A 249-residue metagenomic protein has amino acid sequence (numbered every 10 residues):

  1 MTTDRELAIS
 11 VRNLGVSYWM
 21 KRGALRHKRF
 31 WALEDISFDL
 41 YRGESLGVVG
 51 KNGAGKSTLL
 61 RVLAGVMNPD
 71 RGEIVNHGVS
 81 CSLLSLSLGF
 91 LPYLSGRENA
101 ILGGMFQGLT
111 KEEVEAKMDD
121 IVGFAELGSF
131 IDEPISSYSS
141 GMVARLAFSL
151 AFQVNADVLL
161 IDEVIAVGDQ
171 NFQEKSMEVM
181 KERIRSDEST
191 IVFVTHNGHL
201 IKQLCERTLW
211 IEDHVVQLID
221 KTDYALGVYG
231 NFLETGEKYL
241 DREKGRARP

Functional and structural regions predicted by a protein language model:
S10, S45, K51-F106: ABC ATPase nucleotide-binding domain signature region
I101, E113-F130, S149: Conserved ABC ATPase "signature" region
L150-I161, V167: A short, proline-enriched helix->beta-strand linker immediately N-terminal to the Walker B motif in ABC-type P-loop
Q173-S186: Helical segment within the ABC ATPase nucleotide-binding domain
K175, V215-Y239: Conserved beta-strand-loop-alpha-helix hinge in the C-terminal portion of ABC ATPase nucleotide-binding domains
T195-H196: H-loop/switch region of ABC-family ATPase nucleotide-binding domains
Q203-W210: Conserved catalytic segment of ABC-fold P-loop ATPases
